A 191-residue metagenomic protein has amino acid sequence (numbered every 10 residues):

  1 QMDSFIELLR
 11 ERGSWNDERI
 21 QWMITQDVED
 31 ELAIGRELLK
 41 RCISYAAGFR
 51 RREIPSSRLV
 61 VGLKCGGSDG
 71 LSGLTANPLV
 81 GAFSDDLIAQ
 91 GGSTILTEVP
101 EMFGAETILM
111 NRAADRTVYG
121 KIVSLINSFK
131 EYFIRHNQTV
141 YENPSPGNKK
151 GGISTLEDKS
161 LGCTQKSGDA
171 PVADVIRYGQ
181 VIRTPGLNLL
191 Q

Functional and structural regions predicted by a protein language model:
Q1-R50: Active-site cavity-forming subdomains of large catalytic enzyme subunits
R19-T25, C65, R183-P185: Glycine/charged-rich beta-loop-alpha catalytic/anionic-binding loops adjacent to active sites
E31, R58, L63, D69-Q191: Anaerobic metallocofactor- and corrinoid-dependent redox/one-carbon enzyme cores, especially those from methanogenesis
A46-R52, A82-D85: Short amphipathic alpha-helices and their capping/turn segments at secondary-structure boundaries
R50-V60: Glycine-rich phosphate/diphosphate-binding loops that line cofactor/substrate pockets in enzymes
